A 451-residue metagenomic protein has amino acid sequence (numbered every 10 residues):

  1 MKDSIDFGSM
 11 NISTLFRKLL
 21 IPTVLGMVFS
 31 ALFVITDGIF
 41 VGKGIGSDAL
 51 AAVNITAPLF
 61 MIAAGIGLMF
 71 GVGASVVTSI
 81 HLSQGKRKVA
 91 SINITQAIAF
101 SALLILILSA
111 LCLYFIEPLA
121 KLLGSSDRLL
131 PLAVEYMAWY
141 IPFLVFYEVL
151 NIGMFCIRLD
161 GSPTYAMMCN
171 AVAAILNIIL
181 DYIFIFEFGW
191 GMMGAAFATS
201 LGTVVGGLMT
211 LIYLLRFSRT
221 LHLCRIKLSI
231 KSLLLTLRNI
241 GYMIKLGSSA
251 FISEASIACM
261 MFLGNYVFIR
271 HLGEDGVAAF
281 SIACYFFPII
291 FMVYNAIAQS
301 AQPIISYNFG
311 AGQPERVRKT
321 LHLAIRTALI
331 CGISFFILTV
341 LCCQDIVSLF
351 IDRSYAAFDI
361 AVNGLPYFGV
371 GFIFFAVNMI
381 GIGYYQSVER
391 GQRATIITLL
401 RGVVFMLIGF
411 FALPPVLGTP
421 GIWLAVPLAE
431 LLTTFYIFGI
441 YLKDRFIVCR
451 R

Functional and structural regions predicted by a protein language model:
M1-T23, T78-F143, E187-G247, I305-G371 (+1 more regions): Short alpha-helical transmembrane segments in multi-pass integral membrane proteins
F7-I45, P58-G73, V77, H81 (+5 more regions): N-terminal transmembrane alpha-helices
K18-D37, L150, A173, G202-G206 (+4 more regions): Transmembrane helical elements of multi-pass membrane transporters/channels
L25, F29, F33, A63-G67 (+15 more regions): Residue-level hotspots within pore-lining transmembrane alpha-helices of multi-pass secondary transporters
L32-L50, A120-D127, I183-W190, F251 (+5 more regions): Helix-terminus/linker motif at the lipid-water interface of multi-pass membrane proteins
L50-A110, Y147-A166, A279-I337, L341-C343 (+1 more regions): Small-residue-rich hydrophobic transmembrane alpha-helices
I62-G65, S109, N177-D181, G207-L211 (+4 more regions): Hydrophobic transmembrane alpha-helices of multi-pass small-molecule transporters
G71, Y140-R158, A166-A174, A195-T210 (+4 more regions): Short runs within selected transmembrane alpha-helices of multi-pass transporters and secretion channels
